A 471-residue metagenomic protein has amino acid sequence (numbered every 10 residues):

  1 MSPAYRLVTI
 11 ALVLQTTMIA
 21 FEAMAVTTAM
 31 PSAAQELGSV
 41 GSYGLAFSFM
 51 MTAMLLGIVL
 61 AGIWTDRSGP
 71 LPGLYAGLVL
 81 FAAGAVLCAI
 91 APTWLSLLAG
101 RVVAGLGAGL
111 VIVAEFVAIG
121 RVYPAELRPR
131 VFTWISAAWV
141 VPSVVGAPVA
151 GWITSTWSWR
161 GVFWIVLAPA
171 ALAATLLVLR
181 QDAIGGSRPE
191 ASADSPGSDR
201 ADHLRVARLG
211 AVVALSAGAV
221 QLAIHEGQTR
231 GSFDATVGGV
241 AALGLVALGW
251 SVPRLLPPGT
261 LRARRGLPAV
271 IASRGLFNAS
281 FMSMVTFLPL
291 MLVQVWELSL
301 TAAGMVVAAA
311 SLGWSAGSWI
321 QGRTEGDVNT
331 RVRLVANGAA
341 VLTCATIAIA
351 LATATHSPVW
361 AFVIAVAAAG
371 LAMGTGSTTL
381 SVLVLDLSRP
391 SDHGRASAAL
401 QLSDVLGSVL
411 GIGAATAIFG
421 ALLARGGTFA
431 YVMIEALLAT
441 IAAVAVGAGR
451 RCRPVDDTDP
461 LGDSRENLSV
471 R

Functional and structural regions predicted by a protein language model:
M1-A4, G186-A201, R450-R471: Intrinsic disorder in cytosolic terminal tails and internal cytosolic loops of multi-pass membrane transporters
Y5-T28, G41-F47, A53-L60, L71 (+3 more regions): 12-transmembrane solute porter fold
T27-P31, S39, A83-P92, V141-S155 (+3 more regions): Membrane-embedded alpha-helical segments in integral membrane proteins
A34, T65, C88-A89, G120 (+5 more regions): Helix-capping/transition residues at the boundaries of transmembrane alpha-helices and the short helical linkers
A34-G38, A91, G107, Y123-P124 (+3 more regions): Short helix-loop-helix connector
F47-F49, G100-L110, R160-A171, T236-L243 (+1 more regions): Structural signature of hydrophobic alpha-helical transmembrane segments
W64-H203: Helix-loop-helix hairpins in multi-pass membrane proteins, especially solute transporters
S155-R274: Hydrophobic transmembrane-helix bundles of small-molecule transporters
